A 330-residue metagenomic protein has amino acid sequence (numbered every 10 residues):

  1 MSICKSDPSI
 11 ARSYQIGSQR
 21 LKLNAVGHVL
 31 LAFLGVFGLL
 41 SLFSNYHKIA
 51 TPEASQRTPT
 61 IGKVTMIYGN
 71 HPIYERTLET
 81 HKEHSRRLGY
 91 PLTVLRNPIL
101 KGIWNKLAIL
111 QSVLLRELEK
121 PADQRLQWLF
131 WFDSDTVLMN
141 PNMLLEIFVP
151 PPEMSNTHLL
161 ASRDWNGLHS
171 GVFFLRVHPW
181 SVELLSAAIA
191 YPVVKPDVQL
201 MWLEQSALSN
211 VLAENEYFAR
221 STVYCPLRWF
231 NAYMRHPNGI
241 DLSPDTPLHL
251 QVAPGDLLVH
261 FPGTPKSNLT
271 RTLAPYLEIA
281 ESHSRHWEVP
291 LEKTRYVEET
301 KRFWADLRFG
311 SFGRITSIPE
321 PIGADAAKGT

Functional and structural regions predicted by a protein language model:
M1-L23: Short, low-complexity, Lys/Arg-enriched N-terminal segments of secretory-pathway carbohydrate enzymes
Q15-R125: N-terminal anchoring/stem segment of glycosyltransferases
S55-T58, A122-Q124, P152-M154, W165-L168 (+1 more regions): Extracellular/periplasmic catalytic domains that process cell-envelope and extracellular macromolecules
Y68-N70, N97-L100, D135-V137, N166-G167 (+2 more regions): Conserved beta-strand elements of beta-rich interaction domains across eukaryotes, especially beta-propellers
A108, S112, D123, S181-G329: Catalytic core and acceptor-binding pocket of nucleotide-sugar-dependent glycosyltransferases
L129: Short aromatic/hydrophobic "clamp" motif used to bind/position activated sugar donors
F132: Catalytic metal- and UDP-sugar-binding loop of GT-A-like glycosyltransferases, i.e., residues flanking the conserved
T136-P179, E183: Conserved donor-nucleotide/metal-binding helix-loop-beta segment in metal-dependent transferases, i.e., the alpha-helix
